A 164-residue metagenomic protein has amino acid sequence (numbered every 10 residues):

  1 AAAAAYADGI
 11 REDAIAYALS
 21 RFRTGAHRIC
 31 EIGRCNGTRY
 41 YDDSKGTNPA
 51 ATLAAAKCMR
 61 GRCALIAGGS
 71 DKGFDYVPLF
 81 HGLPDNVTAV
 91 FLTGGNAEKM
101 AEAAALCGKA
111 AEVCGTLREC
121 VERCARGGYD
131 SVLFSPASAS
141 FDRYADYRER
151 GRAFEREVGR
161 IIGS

Functional and structural regions predicted by a protein language model:
A1-V87: Nucleotide phosphate-binding/pyrophosphate-handling subdomain across enzymes that bind or process nucleotide phosphates
V77-S131: C-terminal helical cap/extension that packs against the catalytic core of soluble nucleotide-cofactor enzymes
K99, S138-D142: Short glycine-rich, flexible loops that bind phosphorylated cofactors or substrates
Y129-D130, A153-S164: Phosphate-binding loop of NTP-binding sites
L133-A137: Short beta-strands and strand-loop turn motifs
Y144-Y147: Short, solvent-exposed loop/turn segments at secondary-structure boundaries
